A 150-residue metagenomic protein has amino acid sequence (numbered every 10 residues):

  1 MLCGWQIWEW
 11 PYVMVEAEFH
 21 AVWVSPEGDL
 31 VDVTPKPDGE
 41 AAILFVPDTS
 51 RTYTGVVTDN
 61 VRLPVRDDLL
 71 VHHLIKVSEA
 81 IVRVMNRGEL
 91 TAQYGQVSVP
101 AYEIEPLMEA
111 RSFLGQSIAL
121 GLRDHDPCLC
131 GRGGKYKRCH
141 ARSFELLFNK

Functional and structural regions predicted by a protein language model:
M1-L129, Y136-R138, R142-K150: A structural boundary/capping signal
